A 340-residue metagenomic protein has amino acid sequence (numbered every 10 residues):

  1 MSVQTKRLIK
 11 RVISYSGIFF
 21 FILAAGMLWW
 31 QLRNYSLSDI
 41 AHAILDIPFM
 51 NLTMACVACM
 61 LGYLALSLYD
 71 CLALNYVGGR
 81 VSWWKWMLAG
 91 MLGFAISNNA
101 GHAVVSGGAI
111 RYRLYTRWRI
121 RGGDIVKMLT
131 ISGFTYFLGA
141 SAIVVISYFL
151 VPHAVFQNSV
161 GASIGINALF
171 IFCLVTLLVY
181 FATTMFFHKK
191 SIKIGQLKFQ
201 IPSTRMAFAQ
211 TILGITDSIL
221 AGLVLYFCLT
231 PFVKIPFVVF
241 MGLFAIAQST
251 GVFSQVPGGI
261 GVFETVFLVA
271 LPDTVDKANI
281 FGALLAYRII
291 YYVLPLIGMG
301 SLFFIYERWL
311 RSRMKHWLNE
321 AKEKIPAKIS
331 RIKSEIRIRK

Functional and structural regions predicted by a protein language model:
M1-M91, L150-V252, K277, G282 (+1 more regions): Predominantly cytoplasmic-facing regulatory/coupling regions of multi-pass membrane proteins
W84-L88, A103-S106, R117-F134, V275-A286: Membrane-interface alpha-helices at helix entry/exit sites of multi-pass transporters
L92-G101, L243-E264: Transmembrane alpha-helix interface/packing and boundary motifs in multi-pass membrane proteins, characterized by
I96-A100, D124-V144, T250, L285-I297: Membrane-embedded alpha-helical segments of transport systems, primarily multispan ion/solute transporters
A103-Y112, V262, V266: Transmembrane helix boundary and interhelical loop/hinge segments in multi-pass membrane proteins
L114-D124, L243, A247, E264-I280: Interfacial segments of multi-pass membrane proteins
R117, G123-V160, I164: Hydrophobic alpha-helical segments and helix pairs
